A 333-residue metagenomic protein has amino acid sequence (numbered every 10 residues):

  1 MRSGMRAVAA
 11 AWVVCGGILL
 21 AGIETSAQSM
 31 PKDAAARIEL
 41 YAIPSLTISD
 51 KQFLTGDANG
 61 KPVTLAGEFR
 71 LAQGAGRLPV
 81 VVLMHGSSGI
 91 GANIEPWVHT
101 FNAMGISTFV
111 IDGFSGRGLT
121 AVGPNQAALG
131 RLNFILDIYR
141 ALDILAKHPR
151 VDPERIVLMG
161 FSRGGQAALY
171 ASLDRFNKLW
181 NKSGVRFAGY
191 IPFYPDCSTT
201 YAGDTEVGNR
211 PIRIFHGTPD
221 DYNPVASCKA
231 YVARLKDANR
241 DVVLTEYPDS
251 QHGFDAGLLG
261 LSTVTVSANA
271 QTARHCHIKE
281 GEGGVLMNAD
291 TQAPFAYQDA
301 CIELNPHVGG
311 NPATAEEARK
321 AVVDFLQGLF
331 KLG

Functional and structural regions predicted by a protein language model:
A9-A21: Bacterial N-terminal signal peptides
Q28-A75: N-terminal cap/lid segment of alpha/beta-hydrolase-fold proteins
L54-A58, V63-E68, R77-K147, R274 (+1 more regions): Serine-hydrolase catalytic machinery in alpha/beta-hydrolase-like enzymes
L83-S88, P195, G217-T218: Glycine-rich His-Gly loop
G130-G208, P219-Y222, A226: Primarily recognizes the serine-hydrolase "nucleophile elbow" in alpha/beta-hydrolase and SGNH/GDSL folds
N209-H216, D220, V243-T245: Catalytic His-Asp charge-relay segment
P224-R234, L259: Short alpha-helix in the alpha/beta-hydrolase fold that links the catalytic acid
D241-G333: C-terminal catalytic histidine-bearing segment of alpha/beta-hydrolase fold enzymes
